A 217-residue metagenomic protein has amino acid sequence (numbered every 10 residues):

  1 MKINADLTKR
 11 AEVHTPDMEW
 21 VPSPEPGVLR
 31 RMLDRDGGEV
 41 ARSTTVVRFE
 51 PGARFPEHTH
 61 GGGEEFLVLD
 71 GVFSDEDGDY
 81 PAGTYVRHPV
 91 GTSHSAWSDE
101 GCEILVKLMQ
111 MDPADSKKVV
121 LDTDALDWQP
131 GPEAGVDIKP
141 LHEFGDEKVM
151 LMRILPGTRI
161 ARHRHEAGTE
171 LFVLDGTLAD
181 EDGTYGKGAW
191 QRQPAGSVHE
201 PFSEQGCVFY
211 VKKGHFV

Functional and structural regions predicted by a protein language model:
M1-E39, G101-D146: A short, N-terminal "cap"/entry segment at the start of jelly-roll beta-barrel domains of the cupin/DSBH fold
V28, V90-A114, A195-V217: Ligand-binding loop in jelly-roll beta-barrel domains
V28-M32, E39-F73: The feature marks the first
P51, H60-D75, P156, H165-E181 (+1 more regions): Glycine- and acidic-residue-biased ligand/ion/polar-headgroup-sensing regions
F55, Y80, V86, I154 (+3 more regions): Fold-core signature of tandem repeat domains
D75-S93, D180-H199: Short acidic-glycine-tyrosine-enriched beta hairpin
P130-D175, D180: Surface-exposed interaction/gating patches
